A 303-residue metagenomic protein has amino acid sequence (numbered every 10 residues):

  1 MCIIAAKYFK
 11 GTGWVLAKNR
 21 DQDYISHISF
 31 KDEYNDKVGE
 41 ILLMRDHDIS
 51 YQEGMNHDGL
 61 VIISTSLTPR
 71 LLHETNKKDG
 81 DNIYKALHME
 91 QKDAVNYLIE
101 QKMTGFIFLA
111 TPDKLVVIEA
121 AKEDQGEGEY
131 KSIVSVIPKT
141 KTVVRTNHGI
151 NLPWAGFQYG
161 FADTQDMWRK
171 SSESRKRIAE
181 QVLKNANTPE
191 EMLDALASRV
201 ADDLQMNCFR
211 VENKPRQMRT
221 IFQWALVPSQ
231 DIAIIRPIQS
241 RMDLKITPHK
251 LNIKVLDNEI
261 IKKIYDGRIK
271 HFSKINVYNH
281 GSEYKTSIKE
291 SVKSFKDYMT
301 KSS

Functional and structural regions predicted by a protein language model:
M1-S303: N-terminal nucleophile
